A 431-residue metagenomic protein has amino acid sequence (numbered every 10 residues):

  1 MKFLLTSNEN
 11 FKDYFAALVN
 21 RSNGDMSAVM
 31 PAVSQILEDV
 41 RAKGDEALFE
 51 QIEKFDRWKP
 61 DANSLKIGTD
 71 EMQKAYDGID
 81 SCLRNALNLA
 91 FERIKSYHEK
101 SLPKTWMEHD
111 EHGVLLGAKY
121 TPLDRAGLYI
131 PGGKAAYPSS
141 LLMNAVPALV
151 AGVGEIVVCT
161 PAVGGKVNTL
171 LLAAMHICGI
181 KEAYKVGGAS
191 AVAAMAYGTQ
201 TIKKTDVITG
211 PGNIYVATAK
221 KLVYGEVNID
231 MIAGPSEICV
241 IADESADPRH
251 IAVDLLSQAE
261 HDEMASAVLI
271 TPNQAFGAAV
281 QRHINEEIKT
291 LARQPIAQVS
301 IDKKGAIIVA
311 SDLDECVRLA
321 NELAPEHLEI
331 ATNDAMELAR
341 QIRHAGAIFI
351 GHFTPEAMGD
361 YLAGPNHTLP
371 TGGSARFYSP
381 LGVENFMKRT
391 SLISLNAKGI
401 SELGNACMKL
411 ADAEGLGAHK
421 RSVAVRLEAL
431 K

Functional and structural regions predicted by a protein language model:
M1-D124: N-terminal Rossmann-like NAD(P)+-binding subdomain of aldehyde/semialdehyde dehydrogenases
E108-A173: Conserved small-residue-rich beta-alpha loop and adjacent elements that most often cradle the phosphate/pyrophosphate
M143-G154, H176-C178, A196-K203, K220-L222 (+1 more regions): Alpha-helix C-terminal capping segments
G154-V163, A267-N273, V280: Short internal beta-strands
G179-S266: Conserved NAD(P)+-binding/catalytic subdomain of aldehyde/semialdehyde dehydrogenases
H261, L269-A345: A glycine- and small/hydrophobic-rich beta-loop-beta segment that serves as a flexible "lid/hinge" or phosphate-binding
E322-K431: C-terminal core of ALDH-fold dehydrogenases
